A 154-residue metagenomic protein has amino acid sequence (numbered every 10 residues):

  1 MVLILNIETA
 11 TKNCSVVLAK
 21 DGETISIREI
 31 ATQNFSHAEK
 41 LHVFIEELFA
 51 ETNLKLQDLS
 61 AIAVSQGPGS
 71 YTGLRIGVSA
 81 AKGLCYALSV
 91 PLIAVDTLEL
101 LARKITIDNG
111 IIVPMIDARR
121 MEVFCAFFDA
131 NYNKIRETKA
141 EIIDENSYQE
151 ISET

Functional and structural regions predicted by a protein language model:
M1-Q66: N-terminal beta-alpha supersecondary unit
T9-T11, T72, T97, T154: Ser/Thr-centric signal marking residues that sit in or immediately flank functional binding/regulatory motifs
K12, G67-P68, A118-M121: Short glycine-rich anion-binding loops that position phosphate/pyrophosphate groups of nucleotides and phosphorylated
E23, P91-T154: Surface "functional belts" at beta-alpha junctions
T32-K40, Y71, R75, S79 (+1 more regions): Residues at secondary-structure transition points
I45, A80-L84, A102: Buried hydrophobic packing segments
A50-Q57, Y86-T97, I107: Phosphate-handling active-site elements
A61-L92: DPxDG-like acidic metal-binding loop motif
